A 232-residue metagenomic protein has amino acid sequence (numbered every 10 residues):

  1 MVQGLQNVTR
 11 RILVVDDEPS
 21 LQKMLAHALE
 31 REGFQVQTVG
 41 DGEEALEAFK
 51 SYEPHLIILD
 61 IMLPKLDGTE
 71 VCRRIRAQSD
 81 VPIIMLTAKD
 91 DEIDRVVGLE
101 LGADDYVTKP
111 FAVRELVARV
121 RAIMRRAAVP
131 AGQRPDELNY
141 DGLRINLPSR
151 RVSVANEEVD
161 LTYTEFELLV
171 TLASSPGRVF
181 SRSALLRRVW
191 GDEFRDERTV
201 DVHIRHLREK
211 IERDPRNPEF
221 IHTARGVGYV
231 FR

Functional and structural regions predicted by a protein language model:
V8-L13, A122-V179, S183: Short, Lys/Arg-enriched segments at the junction into DNA-binding effector domains of transcriptional regulators
T9, E53-H55, Q78-I83, F194: His-Asp phosphorelay/catalytic-motif detector in bacterial-type signaling
V15-D16, V39, I57, V107: Conserved sequence signature across two-component system core domains
K23-R31: Charged docking surfaces used in two-component/phosphorelay signaling
G33-D41, A48: Short hydrophobic/Thr-rich beta-strand motif most characteristic of the beta2 strand and flanking loop of CheY-like
Y52-I58, L63: Active-site beta3 strand of CheY-like receiver
K65-D67, R73-Q78, P82-N139: Basic, amphipathic DNA-recognition helix from helix-turn-helix-like DNA-binding domains
T108, R151-V227: Positively charged, aromatic-enriched patches within helix-turn-helix-type DNA-binding elements, predominantly
